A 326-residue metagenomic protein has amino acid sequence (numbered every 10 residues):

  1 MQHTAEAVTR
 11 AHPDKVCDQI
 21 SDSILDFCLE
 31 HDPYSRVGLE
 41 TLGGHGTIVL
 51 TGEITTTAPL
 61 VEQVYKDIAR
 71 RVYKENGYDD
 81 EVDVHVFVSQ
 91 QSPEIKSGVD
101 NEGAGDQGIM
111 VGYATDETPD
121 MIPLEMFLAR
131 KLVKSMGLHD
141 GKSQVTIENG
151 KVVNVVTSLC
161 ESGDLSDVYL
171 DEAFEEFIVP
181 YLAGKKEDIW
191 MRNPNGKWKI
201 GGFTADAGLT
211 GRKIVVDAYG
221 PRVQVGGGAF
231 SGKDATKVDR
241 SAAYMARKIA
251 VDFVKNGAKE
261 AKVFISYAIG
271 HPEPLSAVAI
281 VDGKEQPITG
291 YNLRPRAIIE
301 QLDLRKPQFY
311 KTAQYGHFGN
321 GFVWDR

Functional and structural regions predicted by a protein language model:
M1-R36, G43-G44, M126: N-terminal, positively charged regions that mediate nucleic acid binding
T4-V8, H45-T47, D67-G201, I298-Q301 (+2 more regions): Glycine-rich, mobile lid/loop segments that gate access to catalytic sites or pores
Q19-S23, F127, K131, S241-K248: Short amphipathic alpha-helical face segments that pack within enzyme cores and frequently flank/anchor catalytic
G38-T56, H271: Short, charge-patterned binding micro-sites
I54, V88-Q91, I265-H271: Acidic, glycine-rich active-site loops and adjacent beta-strand->loop/helix elements that engage anionic groups
T56, W198-G202, A207-E260: Conserved mixed alpha/beta catalytic, RNA-binding, or beta-rich assembly cores of soluble enzyme, regulatory
V254, A258-R326: Internal helix-turn-beta structural module
